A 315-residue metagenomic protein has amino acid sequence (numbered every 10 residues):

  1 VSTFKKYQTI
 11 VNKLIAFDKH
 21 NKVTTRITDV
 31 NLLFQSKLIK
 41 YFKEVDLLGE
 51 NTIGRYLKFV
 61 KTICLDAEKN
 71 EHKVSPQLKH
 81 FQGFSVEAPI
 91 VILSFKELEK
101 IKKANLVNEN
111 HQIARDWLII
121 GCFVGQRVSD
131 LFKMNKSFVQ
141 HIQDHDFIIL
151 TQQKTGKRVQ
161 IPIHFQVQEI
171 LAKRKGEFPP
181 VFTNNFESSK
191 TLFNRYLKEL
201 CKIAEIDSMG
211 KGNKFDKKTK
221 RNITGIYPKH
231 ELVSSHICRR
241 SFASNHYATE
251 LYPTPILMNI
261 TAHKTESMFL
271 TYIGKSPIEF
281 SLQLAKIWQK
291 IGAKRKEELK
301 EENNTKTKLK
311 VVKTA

Functional and structural regions predicted by a protein language model:
K13-F17, V45-L78, R127-S129, K198-L200: N-terminal DNA-binding recognition helix of tyrosine site-specific recombinases/integrases
E50, G54-Y56, K73-V128: Basic, Lys/Arg- and aromatic-enriched nucleic-acid-binding interface segment
L65-S75, G121-D144, P255: Short, charged phosphate-coordinating catalytic segments
I92, G156, T261-K286: Catalytic-site neighborhood detector that most strongly recognizes the C-terminal catalytic loop/helix of tyrosine
N108, R195-N259: Short, basic (Lys/Arg/His-rich) helix/loop patches that form interaction surfaces in the mid-to-C-terminal regions
F138-D144, E231-L232, L251-T271, E297-N304 (+1 more regions): Short, polar N-cap/turn motifs at the start of nucleic acid-interacting alpha helices
Q153-K220: C-terminal catalytic core of Y-nucleophile DNA break-rejoin enzymes
I206-S208, K286-A315: C-terminal secondary-structure termini that scaffold catalytic or DNA-interacting sites
